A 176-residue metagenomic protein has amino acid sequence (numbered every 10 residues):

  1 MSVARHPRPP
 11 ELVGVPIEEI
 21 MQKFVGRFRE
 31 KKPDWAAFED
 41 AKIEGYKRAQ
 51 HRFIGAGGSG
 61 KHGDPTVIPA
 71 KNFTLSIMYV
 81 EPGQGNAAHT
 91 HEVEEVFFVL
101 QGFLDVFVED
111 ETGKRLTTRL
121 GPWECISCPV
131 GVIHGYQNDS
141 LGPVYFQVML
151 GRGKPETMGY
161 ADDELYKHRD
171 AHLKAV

Functional and structural regions predicted by a protein language model:
M1-K71, E164-V176: A short, N-terminal "cap"/entry segment at the start of jelly-roll beta-barrel domains of the cupin/DSBH fold
A56-G63, S76-H91, V130: Conserved short histidine dyad/triad with adjacent acidic residue
T66, E111-R115, G142: Short, solvent-exposed loop/turn segments that connect beta-strands within catalytic domains and beta-strand-rich
N72, I77-P82, T90-D110, M149-R152: Short, conserved beta-strand element in jelly-roll/cupin
L75, G85, E94, R115 (+1 more regions): A structural connector/turn signal
N86-H89, V106-F107, C128, H134-S140 (+1 more regions): Short beta-strand His + acidic residue motifs that chelate non-heme Fe in jelly-roll/DSBH and cupin folds
V96-F98, S127, L141-Y160: A short hydrophobic beta-strand segment most commonly corresponding to one strand of the jelly-roll/cupin
D110-V130: Short acidic-glycine-tyrosine-enriched beta hairpin
